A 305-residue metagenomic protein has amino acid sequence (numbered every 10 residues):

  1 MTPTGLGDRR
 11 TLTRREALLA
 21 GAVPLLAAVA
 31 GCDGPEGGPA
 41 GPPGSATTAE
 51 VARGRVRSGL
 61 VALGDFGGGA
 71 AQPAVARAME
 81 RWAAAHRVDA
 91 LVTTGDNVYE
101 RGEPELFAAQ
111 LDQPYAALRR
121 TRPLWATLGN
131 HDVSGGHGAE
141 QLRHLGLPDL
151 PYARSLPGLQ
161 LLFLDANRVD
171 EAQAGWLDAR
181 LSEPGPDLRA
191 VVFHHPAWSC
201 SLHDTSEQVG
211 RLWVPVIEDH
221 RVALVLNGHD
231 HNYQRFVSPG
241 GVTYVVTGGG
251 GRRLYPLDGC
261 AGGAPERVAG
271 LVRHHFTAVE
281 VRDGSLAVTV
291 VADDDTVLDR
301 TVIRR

Functional and structural regions predicted by a protein language model:
M1-L12, A20-A27: N-terminal secretory signal peptides
D33-G34: Bacterial signal peptide processing site
G38-L106, A172, C200: N-terminal active-site segment of His-dependent metallophosphoesterases
G54, E80, R87, Y99-R189 (+2 more regions): Extended active-site neighborhood of metal-dependent phosphoesterases/phosphodiesterases
L60-A62, L91-T93, A126-T127, V191 (+1 more regions): Residue-level marker for buried hydrophobic side chains located in beta-strands that build the well-ordered beta-sheet
D65, G95-D96, G129-N130, H194 (+1 more regions): Active-site glycine-centered loops adjacent to acidic/histidine catalytic or metal-binding residues that shape
V268-R305: A short C-terminal boundary segment appended to hydrolase-like catalytic domains
